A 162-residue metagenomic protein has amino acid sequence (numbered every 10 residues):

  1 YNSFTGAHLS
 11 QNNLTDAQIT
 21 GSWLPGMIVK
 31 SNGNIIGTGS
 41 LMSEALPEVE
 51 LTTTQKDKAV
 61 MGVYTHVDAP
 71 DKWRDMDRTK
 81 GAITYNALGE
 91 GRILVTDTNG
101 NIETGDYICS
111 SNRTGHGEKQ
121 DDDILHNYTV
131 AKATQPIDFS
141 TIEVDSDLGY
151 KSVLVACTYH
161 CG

Functional and structural regions predicted by a protein language model:
Y1-G162: Extracellular receptor-binding modules and their adjoining Ser/Thr/Gly/Asp/Asn-rich linkers
